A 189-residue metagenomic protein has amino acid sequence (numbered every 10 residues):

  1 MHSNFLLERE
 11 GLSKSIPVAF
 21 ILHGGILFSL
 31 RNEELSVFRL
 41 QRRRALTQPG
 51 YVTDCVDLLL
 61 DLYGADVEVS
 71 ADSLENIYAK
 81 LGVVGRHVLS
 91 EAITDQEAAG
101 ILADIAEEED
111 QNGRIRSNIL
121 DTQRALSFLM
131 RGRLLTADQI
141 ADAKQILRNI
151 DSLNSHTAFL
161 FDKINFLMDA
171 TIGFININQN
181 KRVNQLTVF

Functional and structural regions predicted by a protein language model:
H2-A103, D110, S117-L120: Extended alpha-helical interaction modules
H87, A92-F189: Membrane-associated alpha-helical segments
